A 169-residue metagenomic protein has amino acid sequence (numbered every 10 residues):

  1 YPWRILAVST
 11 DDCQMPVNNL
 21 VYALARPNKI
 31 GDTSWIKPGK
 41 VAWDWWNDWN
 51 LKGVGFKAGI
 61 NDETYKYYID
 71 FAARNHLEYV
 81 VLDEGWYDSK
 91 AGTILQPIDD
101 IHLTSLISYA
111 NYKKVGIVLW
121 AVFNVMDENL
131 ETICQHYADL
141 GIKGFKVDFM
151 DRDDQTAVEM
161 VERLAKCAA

Functional and structural regions predicted by a protein language model:
Y1-Y112: Conserved structural scaffold segments of CAZyme catalytic domains across common CAZy folds
E84-A169: Aromatic- and carboxylate-enriched substrate-binding clefts and catalytic-loop regions of carbohydrate-active enzymes
